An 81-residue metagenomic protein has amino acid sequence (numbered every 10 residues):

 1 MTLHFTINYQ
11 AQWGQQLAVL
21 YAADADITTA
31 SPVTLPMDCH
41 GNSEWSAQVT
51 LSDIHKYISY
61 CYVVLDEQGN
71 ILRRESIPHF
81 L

Functional and structural regions predicted by a protein language model:
T2-I7: A short, amphipathic beta-strand motif
Q10-H55, V63-L81: Aromatic-rich carbohydrate-binding modules that target alpha-glucans
